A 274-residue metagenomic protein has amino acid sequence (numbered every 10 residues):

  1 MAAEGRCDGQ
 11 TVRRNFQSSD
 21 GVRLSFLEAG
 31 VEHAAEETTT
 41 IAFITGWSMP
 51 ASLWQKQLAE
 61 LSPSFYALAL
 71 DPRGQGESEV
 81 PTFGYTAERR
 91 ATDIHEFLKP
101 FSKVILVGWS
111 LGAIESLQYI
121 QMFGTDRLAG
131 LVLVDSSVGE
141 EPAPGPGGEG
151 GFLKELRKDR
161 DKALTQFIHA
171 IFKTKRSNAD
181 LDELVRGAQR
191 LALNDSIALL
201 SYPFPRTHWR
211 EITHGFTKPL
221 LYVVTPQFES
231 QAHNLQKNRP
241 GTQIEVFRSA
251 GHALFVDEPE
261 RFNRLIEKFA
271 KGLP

Functional and structural regions predicted by a protein language model:
V22-E79: Conserved HGGG/HGGXW glycine-rich cap/lid loop of the alpha/beta-hydrolase fold
E88-V104: Conserved acidic catalytic loop of the alpha/beta-hydrolase fold
L106-G108, V134: Short beta-strand immediately N-terminal to the catalytic nucleophile in serine-hydrolase-like folds
G108-S116: Gly/Ala-rich beta-loop-alpha elbow adjacent to hydrolase catalytic centers
L117-R160: Flexible "cap/lid" loop of the alpha/beta hydrolase fold
P142-G147, R157-G215: Conserved alpha/beta-hydrolase catalytic His-Asp/Glu region
L193-V246: Conserved serine/cysteine hydrolase catalytic core
A250-N263: Catalytic histidine-centered segment of alpha/beta-hydrolase-like enzymes
